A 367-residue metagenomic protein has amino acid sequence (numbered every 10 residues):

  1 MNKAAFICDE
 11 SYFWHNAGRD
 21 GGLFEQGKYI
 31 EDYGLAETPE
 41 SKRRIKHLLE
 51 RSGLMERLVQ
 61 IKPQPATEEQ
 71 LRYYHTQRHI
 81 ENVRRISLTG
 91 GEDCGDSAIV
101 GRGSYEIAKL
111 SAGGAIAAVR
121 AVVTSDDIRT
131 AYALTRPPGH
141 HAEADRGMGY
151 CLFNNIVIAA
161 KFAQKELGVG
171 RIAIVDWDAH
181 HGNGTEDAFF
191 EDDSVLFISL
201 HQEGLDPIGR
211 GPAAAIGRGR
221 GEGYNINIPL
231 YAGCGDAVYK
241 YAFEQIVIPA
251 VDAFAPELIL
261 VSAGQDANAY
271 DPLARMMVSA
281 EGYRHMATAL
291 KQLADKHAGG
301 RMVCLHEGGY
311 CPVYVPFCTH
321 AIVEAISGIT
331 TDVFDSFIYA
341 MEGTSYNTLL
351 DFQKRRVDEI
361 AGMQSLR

Functional and structural regions predicted by a protein language model:
M1-I7, Y12-F13, A17-R19, E81-R367: A general "terminal functional-core" signal
M1-Q70: N-terminal low-complexity, Ser/Thr- and acidic-residue-enriched intrinsically disordered segments
R43, H47, E69, Y73 (+2 more regions): N-terminal, well-ordered alpha-helical segments
P63-L88: Charged, often glycine-rich, active-site loop that binds/positions anionic groups
